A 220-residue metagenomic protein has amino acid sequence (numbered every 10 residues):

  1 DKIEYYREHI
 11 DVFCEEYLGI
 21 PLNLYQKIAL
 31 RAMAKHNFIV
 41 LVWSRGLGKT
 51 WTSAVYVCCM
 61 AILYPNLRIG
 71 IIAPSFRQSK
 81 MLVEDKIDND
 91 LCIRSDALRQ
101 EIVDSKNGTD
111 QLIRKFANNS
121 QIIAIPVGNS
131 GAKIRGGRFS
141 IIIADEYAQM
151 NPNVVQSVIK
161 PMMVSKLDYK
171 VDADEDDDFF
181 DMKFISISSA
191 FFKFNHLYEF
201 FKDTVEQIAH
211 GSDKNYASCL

Functional and structural regions predicted by a protein language model:
D1-L220: Phosphate/NTP-binding elements of NTP-utilizing enzymes
